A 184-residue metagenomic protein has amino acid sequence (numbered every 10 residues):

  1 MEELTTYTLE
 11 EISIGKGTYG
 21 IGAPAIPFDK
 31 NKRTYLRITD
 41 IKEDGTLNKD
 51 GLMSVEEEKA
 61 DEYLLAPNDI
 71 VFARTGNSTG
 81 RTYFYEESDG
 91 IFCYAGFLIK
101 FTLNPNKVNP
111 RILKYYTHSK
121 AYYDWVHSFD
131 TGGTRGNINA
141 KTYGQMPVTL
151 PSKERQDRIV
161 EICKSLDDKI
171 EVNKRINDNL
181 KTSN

Functional and structural regions predicted by a protein language model:
M1-Y19, Q145-N184: Non-catalytic DNA-recognition/assembly elements of restriction-modification systems
E2, F92-L98, R111, T131-V160: A short glycine-rich beta-alpha junction/loop motif
E2-T5, T34, G45, I91-F92 (+2 more regions): Residues that recognize and position ribonucleotide moieties
T6-A25, T34, T39-I70: Sequence-specific dsDNA recognition surfaces
G22-K30, S128-D130: Short coil/turn segments at secondary-structure boundaries
R37-I38, E58-H118: A short beta-sheet element
H118-A121, P147-T149: Well-ordered mid-protein domain cores that form the structural environment of catalytic cofactors
